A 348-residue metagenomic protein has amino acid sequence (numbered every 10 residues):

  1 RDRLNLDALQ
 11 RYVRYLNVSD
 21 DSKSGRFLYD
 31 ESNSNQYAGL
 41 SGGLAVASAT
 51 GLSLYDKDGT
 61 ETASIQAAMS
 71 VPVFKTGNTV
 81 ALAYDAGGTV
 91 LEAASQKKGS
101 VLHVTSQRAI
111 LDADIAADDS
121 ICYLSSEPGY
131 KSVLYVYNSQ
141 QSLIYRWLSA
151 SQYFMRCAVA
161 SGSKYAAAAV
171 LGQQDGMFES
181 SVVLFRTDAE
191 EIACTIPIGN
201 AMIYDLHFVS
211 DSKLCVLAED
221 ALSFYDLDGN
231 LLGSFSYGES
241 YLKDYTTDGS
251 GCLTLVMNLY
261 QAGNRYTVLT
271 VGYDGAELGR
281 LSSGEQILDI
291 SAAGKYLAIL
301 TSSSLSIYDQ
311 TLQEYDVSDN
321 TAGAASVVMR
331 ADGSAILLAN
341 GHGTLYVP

Functional and structural regions predicted by a protein language model:
R1-G25, E31-S32, S41: Sequence/structural signature of beta-propeller modules and their immediately flanking N-terminal secretory/stalk
R14-Y29, D58-Q66, K98-T105, S142-L148 (+4 more regions): A short beta-strand motif characteristic of beta-propeller blades
R26-A38, A67-T79, R108-A117, S151-S161 (+4 more regions): Repeated scaffold domains used in trafficking and secretory/extracellular systems, primarily beta-propellers
L44, V80-A81, S120-C122, S163-A166 (+4 more regions): Hydrophobic beta-strand positions that form the internal "hydrophobic ladder" of WD40/Gbeta-like beta-propeller blades
G51-S53, T89-A93, G129-Y135, Q174-L184 (+4 more regions): Structural motif
T60-A169: Non-cytosolic head/periplasmic domains of membrane-anchored proteins
Y130-L217, S223: Solenoidal tandem-repeat scaffolds enriched in leucines and small polar residues
G263-P348: Hydrophilic extracytoplasmic domains
